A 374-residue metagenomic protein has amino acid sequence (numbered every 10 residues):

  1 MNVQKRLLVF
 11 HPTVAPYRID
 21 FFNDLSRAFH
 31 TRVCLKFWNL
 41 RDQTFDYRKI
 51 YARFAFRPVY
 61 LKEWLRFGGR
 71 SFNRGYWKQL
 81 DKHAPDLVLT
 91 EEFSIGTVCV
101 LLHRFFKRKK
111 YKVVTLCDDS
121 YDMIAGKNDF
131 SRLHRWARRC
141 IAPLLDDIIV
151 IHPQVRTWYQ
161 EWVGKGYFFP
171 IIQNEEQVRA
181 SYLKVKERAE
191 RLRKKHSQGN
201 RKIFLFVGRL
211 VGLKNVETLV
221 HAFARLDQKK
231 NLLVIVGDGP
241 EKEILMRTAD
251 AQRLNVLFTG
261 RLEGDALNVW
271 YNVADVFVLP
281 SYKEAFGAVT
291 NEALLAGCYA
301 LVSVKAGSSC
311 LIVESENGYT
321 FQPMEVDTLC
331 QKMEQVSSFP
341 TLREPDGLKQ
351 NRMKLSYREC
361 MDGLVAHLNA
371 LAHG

Functional and structural regions predicted by a protein language model:
G96, Y111-S131: A short, histidine- and acid-enriched strand-loop-helix "catalytic/donor-clamping" loop that lines the nucleotide-sugar
R138-A189, Q198-G199: Donor nucleotide-sugar binding/catalytic pocket of nucleotide-sugar-dependent glycosyltransferases
R193, S197-K214, V220-F223: Conserved donor-binding/catalytic core segment of Leloir-type glycosyltransferases
M246-L262: Nucleotide-activated donor-binding/catalytic signature segment of Leloir-type glycosyltransferases, i.e., the conserved
R261-L262, V269-A274: Short alpha-helical donor nucleotide-sugar binding micro-motif in glycosyltransferases
Y282: Aromatic "clamp/platform" in nucleotide-sugar-dependent glycosyltransferases that forms part of the donor/acceptor
Y299-S303: Short hydrophobic beta-strand element within catalytic cores of glycosyltransferases and related nucleotide-activated
T341-L371: A charged, aromatic-enriched C-terminal amphipathic alpha-helix characteristic of glycosyltransferases across folds
